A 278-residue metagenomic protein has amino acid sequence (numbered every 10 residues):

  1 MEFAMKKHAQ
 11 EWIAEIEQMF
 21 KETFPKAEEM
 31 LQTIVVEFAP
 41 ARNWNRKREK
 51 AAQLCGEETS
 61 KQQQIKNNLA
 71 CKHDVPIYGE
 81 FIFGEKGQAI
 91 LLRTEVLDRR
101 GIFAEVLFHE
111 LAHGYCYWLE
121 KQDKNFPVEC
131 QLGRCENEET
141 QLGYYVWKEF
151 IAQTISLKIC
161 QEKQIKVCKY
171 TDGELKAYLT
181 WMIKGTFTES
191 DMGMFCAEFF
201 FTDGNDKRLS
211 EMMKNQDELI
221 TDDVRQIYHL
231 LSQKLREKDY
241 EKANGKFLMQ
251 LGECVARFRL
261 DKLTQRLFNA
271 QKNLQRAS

Functional and structural regions predicted by a protein language model:
M1-E80, R257-A277: A metal-dependent hydrolase signature that marks the N-terminal structural subdomain at the beginning of catalytic folds
Q10, A14, H109, V146-F150 (+1 more regions): A structural signal for well-ordered alpha-helical segments within the folded catalytic domains of diverse enzymes
E22-L31, K121-K124, Q161-K166: Surface-exposed helix-capping loop/turn segments at secondary-structure junctions
E57-L107, L111, Y117-W118: Active-site scaffold of zinc-dependent metalloenzymes
G101-I102, Y117-F150: Post-HEXXH active-site segment of zinc metalloproteases
G114-Q122, I155-E162: Active-site catalytic microenvironments for nucleophilic, acid-base chemistry
I155-M182: Short helix/loop segments within enzyme catalytic domains that coordinate or immediately flank catalytic cofactors
G173-S278: Pan-zinc metallopeptidase signature
